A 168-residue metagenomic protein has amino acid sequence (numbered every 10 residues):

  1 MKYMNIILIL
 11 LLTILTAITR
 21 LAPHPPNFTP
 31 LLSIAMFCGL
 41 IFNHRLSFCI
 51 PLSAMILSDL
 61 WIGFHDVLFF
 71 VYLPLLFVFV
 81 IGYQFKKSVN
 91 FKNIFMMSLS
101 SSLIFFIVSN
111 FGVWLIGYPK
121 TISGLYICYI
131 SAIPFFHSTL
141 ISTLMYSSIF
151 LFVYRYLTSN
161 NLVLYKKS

Functional and structural regions predicted by a protein language model:
M1-L40, C49: Hydrophobic transmembrane alpha-helices
I6-L11, F48-C49, F69-L73, F95-L99 (+1 more regions): Hydrophobic alpha-helical transmembrane segments
L12, L32-M36, V71-F79, L144-S147: Alpha-helical transmembrane segments of multi-pass membrane proteins
L12, S47-D59, I94-S102, K166-S168: Central hydrophobic cores of alpha-helical transmembrane segments in multi-pass integral membrane proteins
A17-T29, S53-F85: Interfacial aromatic-anchored transmembrane helix boundaries in multi-pass membrane proteins
I18-T19, C38-N43, V80-V89, V153-N161: Structural signal for the C-terminal ends of transmembrane alpha-helices and the immediately following loop
L31-A35, H65-F70, L125-I133: Non-cytosolic membrane-interface motifs at loop->transmembrane helix junctions
N90-S168: Membrane-embedded alpha-helical hairpins and interfacial helices in multi-pass inner-membrane proteins
